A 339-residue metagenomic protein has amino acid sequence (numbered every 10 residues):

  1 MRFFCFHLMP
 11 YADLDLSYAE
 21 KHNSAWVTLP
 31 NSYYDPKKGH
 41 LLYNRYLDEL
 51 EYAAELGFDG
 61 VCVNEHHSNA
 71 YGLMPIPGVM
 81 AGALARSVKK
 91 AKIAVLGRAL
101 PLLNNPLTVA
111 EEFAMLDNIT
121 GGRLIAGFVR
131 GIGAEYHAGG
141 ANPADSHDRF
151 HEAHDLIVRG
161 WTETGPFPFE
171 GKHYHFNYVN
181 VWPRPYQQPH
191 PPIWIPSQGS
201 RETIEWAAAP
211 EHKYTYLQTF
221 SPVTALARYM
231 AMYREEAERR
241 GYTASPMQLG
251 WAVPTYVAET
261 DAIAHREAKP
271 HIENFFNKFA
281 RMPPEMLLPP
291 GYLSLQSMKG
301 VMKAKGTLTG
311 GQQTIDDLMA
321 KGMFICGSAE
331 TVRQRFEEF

Functional and structural regions predicted by a protein language model:
M1-S87, A91, P189-P191: N-terminal beta1-alpha1-beta2 module of alpha/beta enzyme domains
F3, A53, G57, E65 (+8 more regions): Conserved, mostly hydrophobic/aromatic
F3-H7, V61-V63, I93-L96, L124-F128 (+3 more regions): Hydrophobic faces of well-ordered beta-strands that scaffold small-molecule active sites in alpha/beta enzyme cores
F4-Y34, H147-V181, T224-E338: An alpha-helical appendage that flanks or caps ligand/catalytic pockets
M9, H67-S68, A99-P101, R130-I132 (+4 more regions): Active-site-proximal loop/turn and secondary-structure-junction residues that shape catalytic pockets, frequently
L14-D15, N105-H212, T224-A227, A231 (+1 more regions): Internal, glycine-rich beta/alpha segment that forms the wall or movable "lid" of small-molecule/cofactor binding
T28-N44, G97-L107, Q187-G199, T255-A258 (+1 more regions): Active-site mouth loops of central-metabolism enzymes
L41-Y52, V109-E112, G199-E205, A329-F339: Short, acidic/polar
